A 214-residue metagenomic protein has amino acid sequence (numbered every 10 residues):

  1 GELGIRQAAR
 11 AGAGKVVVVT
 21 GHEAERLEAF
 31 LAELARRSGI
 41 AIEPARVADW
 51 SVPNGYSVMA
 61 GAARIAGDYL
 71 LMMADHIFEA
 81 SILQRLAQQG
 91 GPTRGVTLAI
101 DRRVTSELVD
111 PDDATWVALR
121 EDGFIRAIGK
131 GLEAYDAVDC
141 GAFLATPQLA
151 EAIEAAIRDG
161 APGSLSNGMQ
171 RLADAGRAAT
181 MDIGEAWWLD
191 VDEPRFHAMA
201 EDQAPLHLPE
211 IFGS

Functional and structural regions predicted by a protein language model:
G1-Y69: Conserved N-terminal catalytic core of the sugar/cofactor nucleotidyltransferase
T20, M73, I100-D101: Short beta-strand/turn micro-motifs composed of small residues that flank or help shape donor/cofactor-binding pockets
E33-R36, G61-A63, A87-G90, A114-L119 (+1 more regions): Short, hinge-like loop/turn segments at secondary-structure boundaries
A41-E43, F124, R177-A179: Conserved beta-strand segments of alpha/beta enzyme cores
D49-P53, V104-S106, W187-L189: A short acidic, often aromatic-flanked loop/helix-cap motif at beta-alpha or helix-coil junctions that lines enzyme
G67-I77: Short beta-strand-to-loop acidic/aromatic patch adjacent to the donor-nucleotide binding site
E79-D159: Conserved core of the sugar-phosphate nucleotidyltransferase
A134-S214: Conserved alpha/beta core of the MobA/IspD/sugar-nucleotide pyrophosphorylase nucleotidyltransferase superfamily
